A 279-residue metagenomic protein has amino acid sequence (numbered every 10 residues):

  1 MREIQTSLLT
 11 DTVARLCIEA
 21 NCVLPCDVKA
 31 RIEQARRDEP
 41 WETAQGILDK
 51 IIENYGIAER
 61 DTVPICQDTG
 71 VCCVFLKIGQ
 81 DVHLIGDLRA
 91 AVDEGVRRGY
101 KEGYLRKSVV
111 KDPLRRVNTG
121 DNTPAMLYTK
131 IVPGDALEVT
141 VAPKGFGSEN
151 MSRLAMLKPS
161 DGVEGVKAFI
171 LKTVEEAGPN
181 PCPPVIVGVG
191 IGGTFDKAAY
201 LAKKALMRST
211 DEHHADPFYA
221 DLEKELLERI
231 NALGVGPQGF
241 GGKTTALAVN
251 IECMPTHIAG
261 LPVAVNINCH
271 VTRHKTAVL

Functional and structural regions predicted by a protein language model:
M1-L279: Non-transmembrane, aqueous-exposed alpha-helical and coiled segments at domain scale
